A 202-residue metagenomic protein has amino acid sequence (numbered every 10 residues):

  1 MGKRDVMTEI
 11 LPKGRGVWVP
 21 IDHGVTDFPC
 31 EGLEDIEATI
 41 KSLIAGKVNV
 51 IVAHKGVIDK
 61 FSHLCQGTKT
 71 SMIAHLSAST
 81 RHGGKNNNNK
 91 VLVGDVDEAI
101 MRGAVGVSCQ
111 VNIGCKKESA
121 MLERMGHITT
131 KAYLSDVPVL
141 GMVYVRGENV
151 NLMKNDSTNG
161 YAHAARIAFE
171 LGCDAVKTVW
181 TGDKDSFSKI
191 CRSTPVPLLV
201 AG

Functional and structural regions predicted by a protein language model:
M1-P12: N-terminal basic/disordered segments at the start of proteins
K13-V200: Alpha/beta enzyme core
